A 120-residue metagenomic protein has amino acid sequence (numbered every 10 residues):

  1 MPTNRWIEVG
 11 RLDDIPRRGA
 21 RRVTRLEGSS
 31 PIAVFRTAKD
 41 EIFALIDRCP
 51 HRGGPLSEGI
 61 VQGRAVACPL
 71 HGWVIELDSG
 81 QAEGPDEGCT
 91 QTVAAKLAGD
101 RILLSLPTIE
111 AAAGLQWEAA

Functional and structural regions predicted by a protein language model:
M1-G63, Q91-A120: N-terminal pre-ligand scaffold of iron-sulfur
C49, C68-H71: Short cysteine clusters
G59-A65, S79-G84: Short cysteine/histidine-rich zinc-coordinating motifs and their immediately flanking basic loops
I75: Short Cys/His-rich micro-motifs in 6-15 aa windows
E87: Zn2+-dependent cytidine deaminase-like catalytic core
